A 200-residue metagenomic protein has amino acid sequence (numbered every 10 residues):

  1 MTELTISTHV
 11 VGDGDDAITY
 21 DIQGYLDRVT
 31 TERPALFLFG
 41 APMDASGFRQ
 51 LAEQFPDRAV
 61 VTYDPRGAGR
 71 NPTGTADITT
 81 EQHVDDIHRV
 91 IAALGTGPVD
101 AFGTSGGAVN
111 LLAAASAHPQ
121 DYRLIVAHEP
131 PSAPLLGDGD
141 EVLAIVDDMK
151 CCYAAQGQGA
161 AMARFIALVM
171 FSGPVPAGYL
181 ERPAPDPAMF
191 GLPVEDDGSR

Functional and structural regions predicted by a protein language model:
E3-H9: Short, hydrophobic/aromatic-rich segments at coil-to-beta transitions
H9-P72: Conserved HGGG/HGGXW glycine-rich cap/lid loop of the alpha/beta-hydrolase fold
G40-S46, P65-A68, I78, A101-L112: Short, conserved structural micro-motifs that define repeat-unit consensus positions and nucleotide-binding loops
E53, V61, G67-D100: Active-site loop/oxyanion-hole signature of alpha/beta-hydrolase fold enzymes
G74-A76, L136-D140: Short, solvent-exposed loop/turn segments at secondary-structure boundaries
E81, G139-L143: Amphipathic alpha-helical repeat elements characteristic of tetratricopeptide repeat
G97-D138: Conserved hydrolase catalytic core segment
E141, D147, A154-R200: Alpha/beta-hydrolase
